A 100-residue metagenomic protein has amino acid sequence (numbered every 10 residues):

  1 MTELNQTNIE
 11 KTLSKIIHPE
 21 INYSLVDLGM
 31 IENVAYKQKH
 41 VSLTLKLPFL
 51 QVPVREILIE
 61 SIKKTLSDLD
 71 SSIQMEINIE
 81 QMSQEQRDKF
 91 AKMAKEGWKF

Functional and structural regions predicted by a protein language model:
M1-F100: Domain-level signature for proteins that mediate thiol-based redox and metal-cofactor handling
